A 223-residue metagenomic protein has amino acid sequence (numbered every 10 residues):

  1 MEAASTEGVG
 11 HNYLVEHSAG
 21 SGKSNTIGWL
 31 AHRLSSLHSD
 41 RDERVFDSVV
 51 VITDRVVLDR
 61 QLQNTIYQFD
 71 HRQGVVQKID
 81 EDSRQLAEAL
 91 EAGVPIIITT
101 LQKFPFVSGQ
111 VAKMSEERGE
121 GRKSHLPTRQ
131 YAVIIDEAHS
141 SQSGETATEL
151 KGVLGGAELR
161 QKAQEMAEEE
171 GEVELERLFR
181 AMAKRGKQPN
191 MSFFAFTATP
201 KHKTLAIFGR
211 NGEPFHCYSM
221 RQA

Functional and structural regions predicted by a protein language model:
M1-A223: RecA-like P-loop NTPase motor core of helicase/translocase proteins
